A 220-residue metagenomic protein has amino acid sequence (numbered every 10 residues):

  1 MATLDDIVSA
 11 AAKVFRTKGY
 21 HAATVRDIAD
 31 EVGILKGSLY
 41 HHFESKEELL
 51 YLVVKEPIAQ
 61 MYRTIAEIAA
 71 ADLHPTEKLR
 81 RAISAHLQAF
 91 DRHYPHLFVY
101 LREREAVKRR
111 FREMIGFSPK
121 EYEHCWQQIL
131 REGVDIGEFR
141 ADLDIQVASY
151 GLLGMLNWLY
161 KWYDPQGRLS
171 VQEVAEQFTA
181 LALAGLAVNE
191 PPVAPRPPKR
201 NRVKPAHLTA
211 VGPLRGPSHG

Functional and structural regions predicted by a protein language model:
D6, A10, V14-E48, L52: Helix-turn-helix
K46, V53, P57, M61 (+7 more regions): Hydrophobic/aromatic residues within well-ordered alpha-helical segments
L52, A66-H96, S149-L152, R196-V203: Hydrophobic alpha-helical connector segments
A59-Y62, R110-I136, Q146-Y150, G154 (+1 more regions): Amphipathic alpha-helical packing segments from all-alpha helical-bundle domains
E67, A85, H96-V99, E113-E121: Short, solvent-exposed amphipathic helices
A85-Q88, R92, H124-I136, L153-M155 (+2 more regions): C-terminal peripheral helix-coil segments that are non-catalytic and often amphipathic
D91-R110, K161: Amphipathic alpha-helical segments used for helix-helix packing
